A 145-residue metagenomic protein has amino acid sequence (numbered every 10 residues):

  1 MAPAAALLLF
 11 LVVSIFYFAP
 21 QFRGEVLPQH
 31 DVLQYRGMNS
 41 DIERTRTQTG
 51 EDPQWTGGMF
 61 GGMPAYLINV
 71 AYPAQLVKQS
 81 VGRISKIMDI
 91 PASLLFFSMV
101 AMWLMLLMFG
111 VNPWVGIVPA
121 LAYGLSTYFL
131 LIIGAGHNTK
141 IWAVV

Functional and structural regions predicted by a protein language model:
M1-A6: N-terminal membrane topogenic signal
L11-M102, F109, L121-V145: Membrane-interface coil-to-helix junctions
V111-I117: Membrane-helix interface segments
